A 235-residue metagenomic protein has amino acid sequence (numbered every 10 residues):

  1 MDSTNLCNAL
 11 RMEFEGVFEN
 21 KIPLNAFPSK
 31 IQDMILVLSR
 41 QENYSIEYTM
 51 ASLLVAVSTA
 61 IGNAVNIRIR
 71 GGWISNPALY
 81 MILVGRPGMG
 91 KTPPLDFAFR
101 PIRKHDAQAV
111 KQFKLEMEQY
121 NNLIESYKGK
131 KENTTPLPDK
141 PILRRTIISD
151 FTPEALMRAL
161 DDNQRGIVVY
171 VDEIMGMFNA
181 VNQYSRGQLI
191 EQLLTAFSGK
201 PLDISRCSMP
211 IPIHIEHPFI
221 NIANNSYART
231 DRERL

Functional and structural regions predicted by a protein language model:
M1-L235: Phosphate-handling catalytic cores of nucleic-acid transaction enzymes
